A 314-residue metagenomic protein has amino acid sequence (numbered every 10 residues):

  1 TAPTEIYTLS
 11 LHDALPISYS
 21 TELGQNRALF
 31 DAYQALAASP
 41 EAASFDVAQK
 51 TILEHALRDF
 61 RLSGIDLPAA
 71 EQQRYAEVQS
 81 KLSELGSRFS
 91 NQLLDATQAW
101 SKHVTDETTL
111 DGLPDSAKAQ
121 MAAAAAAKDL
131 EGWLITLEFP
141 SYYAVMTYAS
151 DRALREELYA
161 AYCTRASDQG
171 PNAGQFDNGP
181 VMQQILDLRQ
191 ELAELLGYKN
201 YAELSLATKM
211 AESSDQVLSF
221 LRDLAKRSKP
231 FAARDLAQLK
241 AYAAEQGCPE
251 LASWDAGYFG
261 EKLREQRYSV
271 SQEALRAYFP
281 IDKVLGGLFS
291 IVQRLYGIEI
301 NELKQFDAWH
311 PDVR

Functional and structural regions predicted by a protein language model:
T1-T8, D13-L15: Short, small-residue-biased leader/transition segments that mark boundaries at the very start of proteins
P16-I52: Extracytoplasmic mature domains of secreted/periplasmic and thylakoid-lumen proteins
A38-H55, T136-E157, R189-E194: Acidic, low-complexity proline/glycine-rich segments
I52-L53, K81-E84, N91, D95-T136 (+3 more regions): Active-site-proximal, well-structured secondary-structure segments within enzyme catalytic domains
E54-S87, L93: Extended, charged alpha-helical coiled-coil/arm scaffolds that mediate oligomerization and mechanical coupling in large
F60-G64, A144-V145, P171-Q175, L206-V217 (+1 more regions): Second-shell loop/turn segments in exported
G64-V78, R165-Q184, E191-L204, L218: A conserved hydrophobic secondary-structure block that centers on an alpha-helix together with its immediately flanking
A127-D168, A256, H310: Active-site-adjacent "gating/activation" loops or surface patches in catalytic cores
